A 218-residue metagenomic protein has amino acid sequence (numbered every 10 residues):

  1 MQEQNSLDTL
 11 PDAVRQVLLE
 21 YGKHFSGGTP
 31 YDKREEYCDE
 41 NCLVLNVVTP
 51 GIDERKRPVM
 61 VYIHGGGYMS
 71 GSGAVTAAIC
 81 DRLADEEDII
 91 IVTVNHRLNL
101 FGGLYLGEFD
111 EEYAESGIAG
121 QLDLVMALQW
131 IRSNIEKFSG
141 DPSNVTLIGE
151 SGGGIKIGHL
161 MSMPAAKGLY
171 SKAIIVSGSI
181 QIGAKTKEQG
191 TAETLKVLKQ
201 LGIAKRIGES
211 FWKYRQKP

Functional and structural regions predicted by a protein language model:
M1-Q121, P142: Non-catalytic accessory segments of hydrolases
Q2-K33, S116, N144, I155-H159 (+1 more regions): Mature extracellular catalytic domain of secreted serine hydrolases with alpha/beta-hydrolase catalytic cores
E40-C42, Y113-K137, Q189-L198: Alpha/beta-hydrolase active-site loop
V48-R55, S133-D141, P164-K167: Surface-exposed acidic, glycine-flexible loop patches that form ligand/cofactor-binding and adhesion interfaces
Y68, G149-H159: Glycine-rich nucleophile elbow surrounding the catalytic serine of serine-hydrolase chemistry
L83, L160-M161: Aromatic pocket-lining residues of Rossmann-like dinucleotide-binding sites
I91, L98-F101, Y105-E108, S139-P142 (+3 more regions): Rossmann-fold NAD(P)H-dependent dehydrogenase/reductase core
